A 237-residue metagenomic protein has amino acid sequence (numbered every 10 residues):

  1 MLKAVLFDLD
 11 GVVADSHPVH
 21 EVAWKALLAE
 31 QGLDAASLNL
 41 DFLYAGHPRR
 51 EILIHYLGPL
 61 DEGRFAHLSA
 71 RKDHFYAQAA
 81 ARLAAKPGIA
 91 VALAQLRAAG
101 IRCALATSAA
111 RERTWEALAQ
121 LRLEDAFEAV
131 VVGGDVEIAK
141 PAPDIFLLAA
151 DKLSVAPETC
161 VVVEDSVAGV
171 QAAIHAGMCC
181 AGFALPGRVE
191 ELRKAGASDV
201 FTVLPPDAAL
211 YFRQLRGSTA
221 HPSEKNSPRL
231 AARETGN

Functional and structural regions predicted by a protein language model:
M1-K3, A94-R97, A110-N237: Asp-based, Mg2+/Mn2+-dependent phosphohydrolase catalytic module
L2-A90, A94-A99: N-terminal helical cap/lid subdomain that shapes the substrate entry/recognition surface in HAD-like hydrolases
V12, T107-A109: Conserved phosphate-coupling serine/threonine residues in phosphotransfer and NTP-handling enzymes
V19, Y44, P48, R71 (+6 more regions): Short beta->alpha linker loops
